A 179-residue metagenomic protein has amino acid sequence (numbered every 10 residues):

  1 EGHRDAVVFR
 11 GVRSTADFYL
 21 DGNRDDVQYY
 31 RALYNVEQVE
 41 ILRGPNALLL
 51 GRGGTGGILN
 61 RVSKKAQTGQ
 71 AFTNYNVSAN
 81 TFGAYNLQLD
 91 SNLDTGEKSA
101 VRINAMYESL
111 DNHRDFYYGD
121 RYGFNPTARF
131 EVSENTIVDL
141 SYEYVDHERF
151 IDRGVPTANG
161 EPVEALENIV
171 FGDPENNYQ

Functional and structural regions predicted by a protein language model:
E1-Q70: Acidic, small-polar-rich N-terminal luminal/periplasmic segments of exported/outer-membrane proteins
G2-H3, G96, S133, Y178: Residue-level recognition of beta-strand termini and adjacent short loop/turns
V8-G11, I41, A100, H147 (+2 more regions): Intrinsically disordered, low-complexity sequence elements enriched in Ser/Thr/Gly/Pro
V12-R13, D25, R31, Q70-A71 (+6 more regions): Short leucine-rich amphipathic alpha-helices used at interfaces
L20, R43, A105, L140-Y142: Glycine-rich, histidine-containing beta strand-loop boundary motifs that form or position
Y34-E37, L48-P126, V132-T136: Outer-membrane beta-barrel translocator/receptor signature
E108-N112, N125-E131, N135-Q179: Acidic/polar loop-and-plug regions of large Gram-negative outer-membrane beta-barrel proteins
